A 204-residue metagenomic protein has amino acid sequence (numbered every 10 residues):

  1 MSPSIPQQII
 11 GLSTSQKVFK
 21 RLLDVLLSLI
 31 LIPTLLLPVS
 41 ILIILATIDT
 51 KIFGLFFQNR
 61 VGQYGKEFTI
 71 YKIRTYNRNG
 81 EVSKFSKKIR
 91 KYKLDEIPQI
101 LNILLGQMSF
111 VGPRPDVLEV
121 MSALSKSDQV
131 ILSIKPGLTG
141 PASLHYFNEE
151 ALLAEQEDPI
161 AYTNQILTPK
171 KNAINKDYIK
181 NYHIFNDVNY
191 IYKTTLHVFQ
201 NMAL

Functional and structural regions predicted by a protein language model:
M1-T14, G140-N148, P159-I160: Flexible, Lys/Arg-rich cytosolic regulatory linkers and terminal tails that connect or flank
S2-R78, Y178-L204: A hydrophobic, helix-centered structural microdomain
I32, I48-K51, S127, P141-A151 (+1 more regions): Phosphate/oxyanion-binding loops and surfaces in catalytic or ligand/nucleic-acid-binding neighborhoods
L42, F56, V111-P113, E119 (+3 more regions): Short, hydrophobic secondary-structure boundary micro-motifs
L45, D128-L132, T163-N164, I174-K176: Short, P/G- and charge-enriched loop/turn segments at secondary-structure junctions
F53-K88, A142-K170: Short, glycine-rich, amphipathic interfacial segments at transmembrane boundaries or analogous
N79-A142, I191: A short, structured surface patch at a secondary-structure boundary
I166-Y182: Alpha-helix-centered segments that form part of catalytic cores
